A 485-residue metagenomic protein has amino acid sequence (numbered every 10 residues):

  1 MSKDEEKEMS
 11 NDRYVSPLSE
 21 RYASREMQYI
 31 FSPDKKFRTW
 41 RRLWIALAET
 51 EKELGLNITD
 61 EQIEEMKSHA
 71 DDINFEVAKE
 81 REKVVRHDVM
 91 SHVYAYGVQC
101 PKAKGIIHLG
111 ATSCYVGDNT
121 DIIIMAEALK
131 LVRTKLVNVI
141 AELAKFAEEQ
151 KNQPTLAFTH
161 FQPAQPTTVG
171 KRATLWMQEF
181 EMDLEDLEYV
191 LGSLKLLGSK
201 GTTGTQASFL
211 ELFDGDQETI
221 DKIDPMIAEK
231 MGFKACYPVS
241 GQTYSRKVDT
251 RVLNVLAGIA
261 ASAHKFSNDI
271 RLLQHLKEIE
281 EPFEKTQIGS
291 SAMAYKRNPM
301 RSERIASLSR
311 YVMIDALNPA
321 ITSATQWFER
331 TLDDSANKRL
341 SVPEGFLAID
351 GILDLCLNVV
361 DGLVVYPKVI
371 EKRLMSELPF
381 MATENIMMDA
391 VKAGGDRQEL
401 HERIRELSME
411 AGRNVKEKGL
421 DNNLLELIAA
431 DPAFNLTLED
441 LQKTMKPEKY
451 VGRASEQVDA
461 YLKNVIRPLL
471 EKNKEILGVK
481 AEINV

Functional and structural regions predicted by a protein language model:
S2-A207, F213-A228, G289-S290, M300-R304 (+4 more regions): A helix-coil-helix interface module used to build multimeric assemblies and to scaffold catalytic/cofactor sites
Q28-S32, V77-K79, Q287-S307, E329-E344 (+4 more regions): Short beta-alpha connecting loops at secondary-structure transitions that line or flank enzyme active sites
R86-V89, L136, I140-L143, A147 (+6 more regions): Alpha-helical transition-metal enzyme core signature, strongest for iron centers
E148-G170, E280-K296, E329-A336, D361-M381: Glycine-rich cofactor-pocket loops
P225-Q242: A short, charged helix-loop
T243-E278, Q287-A348: A conserved active-site cap/scaffold subdomain adjacent to cofactor or substrate pockets
E280, R403-E410: Active/binding-pocket-proximal capping segment
Y311-R397, R403: Long, amphipathic alpha-helical stalk/connector segments used for oligomerization, subunit docking, or mechanical
